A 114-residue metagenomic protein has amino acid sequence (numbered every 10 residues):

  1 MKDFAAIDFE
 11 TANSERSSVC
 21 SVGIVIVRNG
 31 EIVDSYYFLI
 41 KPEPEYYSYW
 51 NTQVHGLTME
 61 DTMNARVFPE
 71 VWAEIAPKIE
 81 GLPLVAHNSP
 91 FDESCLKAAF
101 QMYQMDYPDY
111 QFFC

Functional and structural regions predicted by a protein language model:
M1-D109: Conserved non-catalytic scaffold segment of RNase H-like nuclease domains
